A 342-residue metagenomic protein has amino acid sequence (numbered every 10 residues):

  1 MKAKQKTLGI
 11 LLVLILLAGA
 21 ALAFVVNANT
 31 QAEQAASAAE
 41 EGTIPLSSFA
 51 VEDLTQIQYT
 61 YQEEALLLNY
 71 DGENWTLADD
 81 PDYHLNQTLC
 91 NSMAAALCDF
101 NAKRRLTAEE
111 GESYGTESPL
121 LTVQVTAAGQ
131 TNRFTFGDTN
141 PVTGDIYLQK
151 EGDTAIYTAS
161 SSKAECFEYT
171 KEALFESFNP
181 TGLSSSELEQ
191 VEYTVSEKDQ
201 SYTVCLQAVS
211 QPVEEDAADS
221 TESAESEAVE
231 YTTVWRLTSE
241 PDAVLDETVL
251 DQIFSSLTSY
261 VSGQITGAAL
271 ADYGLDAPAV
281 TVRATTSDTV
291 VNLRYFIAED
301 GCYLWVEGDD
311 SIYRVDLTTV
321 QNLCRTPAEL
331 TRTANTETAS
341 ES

Functional and structural regions predicted by a protein language model:
K2-S342: A short-motif feature that recognizes glycine-rich, charge-decorated loops that bind or process nucleotide phosphates
